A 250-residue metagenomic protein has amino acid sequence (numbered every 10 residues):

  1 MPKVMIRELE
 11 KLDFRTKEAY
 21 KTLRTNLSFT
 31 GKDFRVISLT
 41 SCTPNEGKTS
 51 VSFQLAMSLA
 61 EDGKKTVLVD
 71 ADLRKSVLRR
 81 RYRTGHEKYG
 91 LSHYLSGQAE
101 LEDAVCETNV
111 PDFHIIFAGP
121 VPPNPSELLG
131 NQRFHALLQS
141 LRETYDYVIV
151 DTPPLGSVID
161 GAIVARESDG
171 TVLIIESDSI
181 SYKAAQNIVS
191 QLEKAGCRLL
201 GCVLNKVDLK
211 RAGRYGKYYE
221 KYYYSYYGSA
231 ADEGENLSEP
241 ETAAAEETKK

Functional and structural regions predicted by a protein language model:
M1-I6, Q186-K250: Hydrophobic micro-sites
P2-K21, T25-K32, S41-E46, F53 (+2 more regions): P-loop/Walker-type NTP enzyme "switch/lid" segment
V36: Walker A (P-loop) ATP-phosphate-binding motif of ABC ATPase nucleotide-binding domains
L59: Aromatic pocket-lining residues of Rossmann-like dinucleotide-binding sites
V77-L78, N124-S126, Y182-K183, L209-R214: Switch/connector loops and helix/strand junctions flanking conserved nucleotide-binding motifs in nucleotide-processing
E143, L155-D178: Inter-motif core of Ras-like GTPase G domains
V150-T152, L204: Hydrophobic residues in beta-strands of the RecA-like P-loop NTPase core, especially within AAA+ ATPase
